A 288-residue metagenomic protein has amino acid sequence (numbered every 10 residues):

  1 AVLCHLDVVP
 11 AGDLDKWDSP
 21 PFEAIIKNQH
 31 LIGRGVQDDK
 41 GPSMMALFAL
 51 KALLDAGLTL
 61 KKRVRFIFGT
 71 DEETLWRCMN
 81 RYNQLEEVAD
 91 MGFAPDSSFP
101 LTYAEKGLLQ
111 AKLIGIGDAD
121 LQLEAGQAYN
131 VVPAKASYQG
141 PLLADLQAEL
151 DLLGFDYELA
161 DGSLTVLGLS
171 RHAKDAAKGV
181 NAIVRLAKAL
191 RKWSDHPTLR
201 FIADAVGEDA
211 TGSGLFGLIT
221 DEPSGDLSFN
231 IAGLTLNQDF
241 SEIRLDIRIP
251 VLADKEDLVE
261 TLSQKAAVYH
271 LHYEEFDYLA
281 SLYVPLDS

Functional and structural regions predicted by a protein language model:
A1-L3, N80-R81: Glycine-rich loop at the start of a catalytic domain that most often binds anionic cofactors/ligands
L3-F68, T74, E86: Active-site metal-coordination/substrate-binding segment of hydrolases, especially metallo-dependent peptidases
P10, K40, D71-T74, P100-L101 (+3 more regions): Short, small-residue-enriched loops and turns at beta-alpha junctions that line or gate enzyme active sites
P42, C78-M79, K178, D254-L258: Residues at alpha-helix caps and immediate loop-helix transition turns in enzyme cores, especially N- and C-cap
L50-K51, A187-S194, A266, H270: Short amphipathic alpha-helical signal-transduction/dimerization elements
F66, Y157, L271-E275: Generic structural signal for residues in well-ordered beta-strands
E73, M79-P250: Midchain, well-structured core segments that form catalytic/ion-binding scaffolds
L236, S241-S288: Substrate-recognition/cap regions that form aromatic- and gly/pro-loop-enriched pockets for small-molecule ligands
